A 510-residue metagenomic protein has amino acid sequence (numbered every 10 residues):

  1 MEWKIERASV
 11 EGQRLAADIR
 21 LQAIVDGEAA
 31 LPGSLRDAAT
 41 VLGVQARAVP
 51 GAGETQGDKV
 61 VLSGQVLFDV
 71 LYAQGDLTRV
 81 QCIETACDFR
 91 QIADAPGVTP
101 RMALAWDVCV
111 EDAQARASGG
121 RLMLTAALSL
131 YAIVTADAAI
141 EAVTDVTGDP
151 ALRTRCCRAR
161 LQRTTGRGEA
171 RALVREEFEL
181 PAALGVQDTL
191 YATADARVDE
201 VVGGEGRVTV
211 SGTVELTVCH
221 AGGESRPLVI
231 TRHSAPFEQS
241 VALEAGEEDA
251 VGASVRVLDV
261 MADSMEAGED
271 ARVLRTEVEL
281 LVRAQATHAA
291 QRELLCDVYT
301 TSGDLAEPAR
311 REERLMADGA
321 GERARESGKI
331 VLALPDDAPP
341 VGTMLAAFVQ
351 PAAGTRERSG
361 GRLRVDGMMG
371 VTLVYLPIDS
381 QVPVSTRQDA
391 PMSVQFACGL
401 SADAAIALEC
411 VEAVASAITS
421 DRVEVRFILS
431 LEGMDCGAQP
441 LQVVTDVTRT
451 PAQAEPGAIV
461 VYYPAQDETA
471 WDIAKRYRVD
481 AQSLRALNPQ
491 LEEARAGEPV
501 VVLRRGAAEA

Functional and structural regions predicted by a protein language model:
E2-P456: Membrane-lipid interaction segments
R449-A486, L491-A510: Primarily a LysM-type cell-wall glycan-binding module
